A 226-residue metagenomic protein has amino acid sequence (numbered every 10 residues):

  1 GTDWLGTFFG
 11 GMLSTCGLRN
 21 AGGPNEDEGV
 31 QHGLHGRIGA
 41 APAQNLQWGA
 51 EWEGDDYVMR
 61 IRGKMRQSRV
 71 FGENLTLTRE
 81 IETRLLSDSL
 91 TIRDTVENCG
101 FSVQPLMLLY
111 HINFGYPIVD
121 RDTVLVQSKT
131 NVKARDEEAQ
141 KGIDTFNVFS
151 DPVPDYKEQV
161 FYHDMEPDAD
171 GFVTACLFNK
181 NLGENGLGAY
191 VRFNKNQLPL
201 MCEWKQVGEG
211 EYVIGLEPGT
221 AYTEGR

Functional and structural regions predicted by a protein language model:
G1-L85, S89-T91, V103, N113-P154 (+1 more regions): Surface-exposed acidic/polar loop and edge beta-strand patches at domain peripheries
T95-G100: Asparagine-centered strand-capping/turn motif at beta-strand->loop junctions
M107-Y110: Short Gly/aromatic-enriched secondary-structure transition segments
